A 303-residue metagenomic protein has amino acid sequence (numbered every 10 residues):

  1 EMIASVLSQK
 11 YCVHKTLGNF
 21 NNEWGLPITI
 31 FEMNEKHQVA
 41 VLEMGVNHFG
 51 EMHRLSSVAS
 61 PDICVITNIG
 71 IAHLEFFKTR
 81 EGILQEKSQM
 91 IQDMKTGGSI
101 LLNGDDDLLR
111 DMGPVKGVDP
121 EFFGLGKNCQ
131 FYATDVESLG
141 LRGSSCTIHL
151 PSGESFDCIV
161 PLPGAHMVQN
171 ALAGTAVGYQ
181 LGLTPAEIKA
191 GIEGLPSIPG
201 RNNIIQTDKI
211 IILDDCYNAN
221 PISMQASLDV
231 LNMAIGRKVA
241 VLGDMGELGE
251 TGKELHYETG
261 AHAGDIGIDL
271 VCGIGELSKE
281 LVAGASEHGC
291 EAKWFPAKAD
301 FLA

Functional and structural regions predicted by a protein language model:
E1-G104, R110-K116: Phosphate-binding loop of NTP-binding sites
I3, L7, T29-I30, A171-L181 (+2 more regions): Buried hydrophobic packing segments
E51-R54, D111, A226-V230, G284: A short acidic, amphipathic alpha-helical/loop segment
S57, L302-A303: Short amphipathic alpha-helix with an adjacent loop that forms part of the alpha/beta core around
V65-I212, G236, A261-G264, I268-L270 (+1 more regions): Acidic, Mg2+-coordinating active-site environments of NTP-dependent enzymes
I83, N218-A283: AMP-binding/adenylate-forming catalytic core of the ANL superfamily
A292-F301: Short acidic-hydrophobic, aromatic-tinged amphipathic segments that line or gate anion-handling sites
